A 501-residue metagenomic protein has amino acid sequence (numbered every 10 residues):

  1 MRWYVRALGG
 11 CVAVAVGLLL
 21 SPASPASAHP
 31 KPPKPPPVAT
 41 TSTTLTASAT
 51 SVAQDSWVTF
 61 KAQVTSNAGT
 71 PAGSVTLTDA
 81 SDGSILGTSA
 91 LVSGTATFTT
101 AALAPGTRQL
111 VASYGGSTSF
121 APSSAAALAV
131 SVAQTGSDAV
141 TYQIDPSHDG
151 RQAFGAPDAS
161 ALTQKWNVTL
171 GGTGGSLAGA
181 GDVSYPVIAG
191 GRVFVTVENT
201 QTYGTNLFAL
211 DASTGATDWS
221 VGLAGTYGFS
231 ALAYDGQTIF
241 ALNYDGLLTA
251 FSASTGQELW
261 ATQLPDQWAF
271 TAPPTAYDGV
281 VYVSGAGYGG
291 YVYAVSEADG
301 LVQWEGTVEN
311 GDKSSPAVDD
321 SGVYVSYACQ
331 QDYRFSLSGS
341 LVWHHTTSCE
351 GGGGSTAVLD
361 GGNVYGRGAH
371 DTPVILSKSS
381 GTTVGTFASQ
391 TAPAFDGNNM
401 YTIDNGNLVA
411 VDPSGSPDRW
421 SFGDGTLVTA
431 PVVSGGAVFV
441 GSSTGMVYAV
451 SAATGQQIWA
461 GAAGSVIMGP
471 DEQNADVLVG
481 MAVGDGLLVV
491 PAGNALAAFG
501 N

Functional and structural regions predicted by a protein language model:
M1-Y4: N-terminal secretory signal peptides that target proteins for export/translocation
R6-C11, P25-T141, A159, N167-L170: Solvent-exposed beta-strand/loop surfaces, strongest in extracytoplasmic domains of secreted and cell-surface proteins
G17-P25: C-terminal segment of classical bacterial N-terminal signal peptides
A62, D138-P146, L177-L207, V221-T249 (+7 more regions): Repeat-blade elements of multi-bladed beta-propeller folds
A133, A497-N501: Short beta-strand-to-coil "C-cap" segments at the C-terminal boundary of structured domains/repeats, marking
I144-A156: Short, tryptophan-glycine- and acidic/Ser/Thr-enriched carbohydrate-recognition patches
Q164-S176, A216-G222, Q257-Q263, L301-T307 (+5 more regions): A short beta-strand motif characteristic of beta-propeller blades
D211-T214, S252-T255, S296-G300, S336-S340 (+4 more regions): Short loop/turn segments that connect beta-strands within beta-propeller blades
